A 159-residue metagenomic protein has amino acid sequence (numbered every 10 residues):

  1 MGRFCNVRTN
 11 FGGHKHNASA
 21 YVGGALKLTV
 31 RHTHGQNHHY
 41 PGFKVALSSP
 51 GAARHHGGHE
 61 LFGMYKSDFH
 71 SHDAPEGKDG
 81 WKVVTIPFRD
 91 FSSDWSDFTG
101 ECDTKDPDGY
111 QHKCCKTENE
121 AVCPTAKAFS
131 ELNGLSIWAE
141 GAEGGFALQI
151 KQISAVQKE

Functional and structural regions predicted by a protein language model:
M1-E159: Beta-rich carbohydrate-recognition modules and glycan-binding surfaces
